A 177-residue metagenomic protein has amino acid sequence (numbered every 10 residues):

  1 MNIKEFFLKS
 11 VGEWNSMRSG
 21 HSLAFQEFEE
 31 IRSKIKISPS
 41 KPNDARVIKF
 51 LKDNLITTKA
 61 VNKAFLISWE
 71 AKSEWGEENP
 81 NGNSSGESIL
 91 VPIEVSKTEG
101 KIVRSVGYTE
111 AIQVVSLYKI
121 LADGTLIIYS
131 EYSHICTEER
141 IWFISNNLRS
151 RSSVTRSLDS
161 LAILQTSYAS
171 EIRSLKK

Functional and structural regions predicted by a protein language model:
I3-K177: Soluble ligand-binding/transfer domains with enclosed cavities or grooves
